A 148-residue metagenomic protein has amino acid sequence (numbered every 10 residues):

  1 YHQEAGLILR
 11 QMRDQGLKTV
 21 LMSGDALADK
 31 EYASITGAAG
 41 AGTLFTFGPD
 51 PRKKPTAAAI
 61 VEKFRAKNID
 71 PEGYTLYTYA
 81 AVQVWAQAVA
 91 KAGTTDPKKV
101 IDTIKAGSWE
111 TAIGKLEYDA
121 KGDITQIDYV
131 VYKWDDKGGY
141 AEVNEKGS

Functional and structural regions predicted by a protein language model:
Y1-S148: Extracytosolic ligand-binding ectodomains
